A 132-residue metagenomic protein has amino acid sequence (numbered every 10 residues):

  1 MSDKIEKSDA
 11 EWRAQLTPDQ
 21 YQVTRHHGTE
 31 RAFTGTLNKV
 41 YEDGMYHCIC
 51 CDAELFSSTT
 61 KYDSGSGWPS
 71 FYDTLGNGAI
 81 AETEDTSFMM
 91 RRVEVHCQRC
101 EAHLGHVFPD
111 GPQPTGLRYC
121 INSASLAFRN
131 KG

Functional and structural regions predicted by a protein language model:
D3-G132: A short Gly-Trp-Pro
